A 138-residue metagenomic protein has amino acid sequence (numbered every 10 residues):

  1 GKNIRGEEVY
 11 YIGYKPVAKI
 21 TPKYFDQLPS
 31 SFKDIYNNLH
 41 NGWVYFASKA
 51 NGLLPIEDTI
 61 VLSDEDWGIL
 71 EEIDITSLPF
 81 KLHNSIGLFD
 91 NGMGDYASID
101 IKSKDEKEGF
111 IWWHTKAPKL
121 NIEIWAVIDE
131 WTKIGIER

Functional and structural regions predicted by a protein language model:
G1-D95: A surface-exposed partner-binding patch
K81, F89-G92, K102-R138: A recognition module on extended beta-rich or small alphabeta surfaces enriched in W/G with H and D/E
A97-I101: A short secondary-structure junction signal
